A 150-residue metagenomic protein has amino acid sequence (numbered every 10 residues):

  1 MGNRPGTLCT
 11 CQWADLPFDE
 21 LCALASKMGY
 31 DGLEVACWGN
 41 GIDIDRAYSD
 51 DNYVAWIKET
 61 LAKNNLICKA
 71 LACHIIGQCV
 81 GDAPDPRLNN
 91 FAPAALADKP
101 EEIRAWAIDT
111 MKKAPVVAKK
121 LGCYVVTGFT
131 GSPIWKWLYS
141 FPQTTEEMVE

Functional and structural regions predicted by a protein language model:
M1-L16: Boundary/entry segment of secreted carbohydrate-active catalytic domains
L8-T10, V35, G128: Conserved beta-strand positions
C9-C11, A72-G77, G131: Short, solvent-exposed turn/loop segments enriched in Gly/Ser/Thr/Pro and often Arg
C11-Q12, A47-Y48, A105: Residue-level marker of alpha-helix boundaries and capping positions
D15, E20, C79-E150: Active-site acidic/histidine proton-transfer and metal-coordination neighborhood in alpha/beta enzyme cores
C22-G29, Y48-A72, D82-R87, K113-G122: Acidic (Asp/Glu)-rich catalytic clusters
E34, A70-A72, T127: Conserved beta-strand positions in the central sheet of alpha/beta enzyme cores
A36-A62, G77, T130-Y139: Glycine-rich, proline-tolerant flexible connector loops at the mouths of alpha/beta enzymes
